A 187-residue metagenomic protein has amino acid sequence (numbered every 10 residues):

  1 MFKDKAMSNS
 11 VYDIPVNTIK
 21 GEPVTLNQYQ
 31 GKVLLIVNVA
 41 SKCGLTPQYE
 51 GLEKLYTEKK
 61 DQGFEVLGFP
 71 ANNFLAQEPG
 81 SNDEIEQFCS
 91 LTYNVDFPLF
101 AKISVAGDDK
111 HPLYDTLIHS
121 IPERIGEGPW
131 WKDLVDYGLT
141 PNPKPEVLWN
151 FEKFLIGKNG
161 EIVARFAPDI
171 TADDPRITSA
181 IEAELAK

Functional and structural regions predicted by a protein language model:
F2-N27, L45-P47, R124: N-terminal "domain-start" segment that seeds a small globular fold
V11-Y12, L34, N150-E152: Short loop/turn microsegments at loop-to-beta-strand junctions
Y29, A40-L52, A71-P79, G160 (+1 more regions): Short, thiol/selenol-centered motifs that function as redox-active sites or metal-ligating centers
K32-V33, S41-K42, T46-F69, C89-Y93: Conserved helix-turn-beta segment immediately C-terminal to the redox Cys motif in thioredoxin-like folds
G63-S81, D96-G107: Thiol-based oxidoreductase modules, predominantly thioredoxin-like and allied folds used for disulfide exchange
F88-S90, N94-T171: Thiol/selenol-based redox catalytic cores and closely related redox-interacting motifs
A164-A186: Non-catalytic, surface beta->alpha helical segment in thiol-disulfide oxidoreductase systems
